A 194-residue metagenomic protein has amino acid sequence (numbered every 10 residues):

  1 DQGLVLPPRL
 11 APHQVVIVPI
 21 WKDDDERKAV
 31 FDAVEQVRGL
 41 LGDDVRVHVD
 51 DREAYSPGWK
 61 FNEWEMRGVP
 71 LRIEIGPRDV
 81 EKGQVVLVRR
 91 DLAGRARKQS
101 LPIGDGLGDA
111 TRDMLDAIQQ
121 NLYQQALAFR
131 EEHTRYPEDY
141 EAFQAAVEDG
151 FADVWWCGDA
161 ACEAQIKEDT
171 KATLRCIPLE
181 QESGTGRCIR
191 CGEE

Functional and structural regions predicted by a protein language model:
D1-E194: NTP/phosphate- and nucleic-acid-binding module
